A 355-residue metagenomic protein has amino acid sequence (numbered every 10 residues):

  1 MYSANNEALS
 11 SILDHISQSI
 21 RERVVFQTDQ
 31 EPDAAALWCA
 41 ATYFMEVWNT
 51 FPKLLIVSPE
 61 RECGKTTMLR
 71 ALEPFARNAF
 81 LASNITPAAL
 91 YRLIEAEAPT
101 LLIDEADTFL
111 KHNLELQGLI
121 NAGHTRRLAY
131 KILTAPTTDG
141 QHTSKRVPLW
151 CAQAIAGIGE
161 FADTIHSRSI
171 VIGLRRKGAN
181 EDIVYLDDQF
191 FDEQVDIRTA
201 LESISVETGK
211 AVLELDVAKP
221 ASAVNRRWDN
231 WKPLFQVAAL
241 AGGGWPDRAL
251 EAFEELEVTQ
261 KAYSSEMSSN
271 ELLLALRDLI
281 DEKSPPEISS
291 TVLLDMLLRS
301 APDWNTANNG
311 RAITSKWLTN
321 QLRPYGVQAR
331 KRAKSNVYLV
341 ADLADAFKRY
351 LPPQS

Functional and structural regions predicted by a protein language model:
Y2-Y91, E95, N230-W231, F235 (+3 more regions): P-loop NTPase catalytic core of nucleic-acid-dependent motor ATPases
A4-Q27, L102, E202-A223, F253-V258 (+1 more regions): Short amphipathic alpha-helical segments and their helix-coil junctions
C39, L72, D104, I120 (+5 more regions): Conserved RecA-like P-loop NTPase ATPase core
P52, R77-F80, E97-P99, R126-L128 (+3 more regions): Short glycine-/polar-rich loops that comprise or flank the Walker A/P-loop and associated switch/sensor motifs
L93-P136: Conserved nucleotide-sensing/catalytic segment adjacent to the nucleotide-binding pocket in NTP-handling enzymes
L133-Q153: AAA+/SF3 P-loop NTPase mechanochemical coupling elements
T143-L149, I158-S265: Phosphate-sensing "switch" segment of ASCE/P-loop ATPases
L215-S355: DNA transaction DNA-binding modules
